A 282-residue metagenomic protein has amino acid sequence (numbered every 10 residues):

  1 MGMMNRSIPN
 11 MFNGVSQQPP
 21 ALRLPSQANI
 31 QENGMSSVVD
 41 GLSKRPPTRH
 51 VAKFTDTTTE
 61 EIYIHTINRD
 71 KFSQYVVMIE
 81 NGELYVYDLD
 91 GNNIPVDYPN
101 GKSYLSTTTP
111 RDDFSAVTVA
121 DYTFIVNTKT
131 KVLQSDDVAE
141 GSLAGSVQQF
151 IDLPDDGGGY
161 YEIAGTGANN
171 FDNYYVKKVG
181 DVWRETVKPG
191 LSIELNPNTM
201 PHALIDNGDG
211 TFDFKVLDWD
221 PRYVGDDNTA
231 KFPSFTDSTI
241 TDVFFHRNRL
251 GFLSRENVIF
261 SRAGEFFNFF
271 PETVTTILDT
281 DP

Functional and structural regions predicted by a protein language model:
M1-N93, Y160-I240, H246-P282: N-terminal beta-propeller domains
E61, D112-F114, A120-D121, D237-T241: Signature of short aromatic-glycine-proline-rich micro-motifs recurring in repeat-based ectodomains
V86-V96, K102-D155: Hydrophobic or amphipathic alpha-helical targeting/insertion segments
